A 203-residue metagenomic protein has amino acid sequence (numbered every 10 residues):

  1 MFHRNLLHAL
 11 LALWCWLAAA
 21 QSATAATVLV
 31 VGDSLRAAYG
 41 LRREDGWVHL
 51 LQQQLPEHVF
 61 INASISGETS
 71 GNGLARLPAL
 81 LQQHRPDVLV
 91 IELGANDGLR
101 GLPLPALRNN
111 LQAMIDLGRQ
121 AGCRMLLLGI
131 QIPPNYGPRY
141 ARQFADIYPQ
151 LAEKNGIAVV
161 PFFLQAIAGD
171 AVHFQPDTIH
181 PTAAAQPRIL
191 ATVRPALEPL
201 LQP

Functional and structural regions predicted by a protein language model:
M1-H8: N-terminal export leaders
H8-A18: Bacterial N-terminal signal peptides
Q21-T69, L74-R85: Serine-esterase "nucleophile elbow" of acetyl-processing enzymes
L50-Q54, L74-P203: Alpha-helical cap/lid subdomain in secreted, periplasmic, or secretory-pathway luminal O-acyl-processing enzymes
